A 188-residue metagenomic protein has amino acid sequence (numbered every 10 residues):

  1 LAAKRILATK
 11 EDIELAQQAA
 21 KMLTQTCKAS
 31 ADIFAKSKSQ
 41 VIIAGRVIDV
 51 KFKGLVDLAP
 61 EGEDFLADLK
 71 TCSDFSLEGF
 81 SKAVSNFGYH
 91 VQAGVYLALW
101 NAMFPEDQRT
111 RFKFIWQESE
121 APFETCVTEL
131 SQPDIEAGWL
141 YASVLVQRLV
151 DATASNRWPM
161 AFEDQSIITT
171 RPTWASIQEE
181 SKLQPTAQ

Functional and structural regions predicted by a protein language model:
L1-G54, E163, I167, S181 (+1 more regions): Metal-dependent nuclease catalytic cores that hydrolyze phosphodiester bonds in DNA/RNA, characterized by
K4-R5, L77-G88: Short histidine-centered catalytic/ligand-binding loop motif
A29-A35, P60-L66, N101-T110: Secondary-structure boundary elements
I43-V47, L55-V56, F80-V84, L97-M103: Short secondary-structure capping micro-motifs at structural edges
A44, C72-D74, S119-A121: Short, solvent-exposed loop/turn segments at secondary-structure junctions
G54-K82, Y96: Conserved catalytic cores of phosphodiester-cleaving nucleases, focusing on short active-site segments
S85-H90, V95-Q188: Metal-dependent nuclease catalytic regions and adjoining charged, substrate-binding loops involved in nucleic-acid end
